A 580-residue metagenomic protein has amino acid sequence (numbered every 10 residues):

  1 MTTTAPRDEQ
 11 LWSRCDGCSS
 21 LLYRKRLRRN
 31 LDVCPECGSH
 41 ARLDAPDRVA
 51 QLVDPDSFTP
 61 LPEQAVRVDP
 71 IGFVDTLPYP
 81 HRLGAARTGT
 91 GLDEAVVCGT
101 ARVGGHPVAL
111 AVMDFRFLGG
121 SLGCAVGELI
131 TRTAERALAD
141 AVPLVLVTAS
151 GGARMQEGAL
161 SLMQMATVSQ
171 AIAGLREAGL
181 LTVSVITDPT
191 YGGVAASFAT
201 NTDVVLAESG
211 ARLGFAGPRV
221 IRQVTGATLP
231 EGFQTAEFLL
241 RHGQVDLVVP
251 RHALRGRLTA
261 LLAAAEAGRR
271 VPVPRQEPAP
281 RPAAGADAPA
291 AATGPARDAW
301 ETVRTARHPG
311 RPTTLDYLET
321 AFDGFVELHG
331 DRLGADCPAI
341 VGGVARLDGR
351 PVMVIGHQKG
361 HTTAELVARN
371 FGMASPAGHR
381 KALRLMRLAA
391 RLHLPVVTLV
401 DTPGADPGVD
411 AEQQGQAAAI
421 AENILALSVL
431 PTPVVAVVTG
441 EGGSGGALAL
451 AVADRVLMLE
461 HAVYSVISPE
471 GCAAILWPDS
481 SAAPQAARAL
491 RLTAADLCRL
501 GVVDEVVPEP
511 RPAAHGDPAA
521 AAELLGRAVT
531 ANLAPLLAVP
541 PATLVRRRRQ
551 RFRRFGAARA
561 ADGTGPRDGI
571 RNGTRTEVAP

Functional and structural regions predicted by a protein language model:
M1-V183, P189, N201-V204, E208 (+3 more regions): Terminal-region recognition feature
Y191-F198, G214, G446: Glycine-rich anion-binding loops of enzyme active sites
S209-A211, P218: Active-site pocket-lining/capping segments in soluble small-molecule metabolic enzymes
L213-F215, P512-A513: Glycine-rich phosphate-binding active-site loops on the catalytic face of alpha/beta enzymes
V224: Catalytic-face loop-and-helix region of soluble metabolic enzyme cores
